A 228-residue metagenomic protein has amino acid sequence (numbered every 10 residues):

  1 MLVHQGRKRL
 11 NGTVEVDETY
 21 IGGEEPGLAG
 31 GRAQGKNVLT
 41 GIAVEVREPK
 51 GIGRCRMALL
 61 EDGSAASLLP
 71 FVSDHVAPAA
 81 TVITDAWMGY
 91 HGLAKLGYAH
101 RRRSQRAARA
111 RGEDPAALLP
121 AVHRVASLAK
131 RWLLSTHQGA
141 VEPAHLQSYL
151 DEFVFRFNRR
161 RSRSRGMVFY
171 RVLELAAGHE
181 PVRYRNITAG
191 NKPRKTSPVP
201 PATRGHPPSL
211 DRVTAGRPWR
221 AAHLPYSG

Functional and structural regions predicted by a protein language model:
M1-G228: Residue-level recognition of single "structural anchor" positions that define or cap local secondary structure
